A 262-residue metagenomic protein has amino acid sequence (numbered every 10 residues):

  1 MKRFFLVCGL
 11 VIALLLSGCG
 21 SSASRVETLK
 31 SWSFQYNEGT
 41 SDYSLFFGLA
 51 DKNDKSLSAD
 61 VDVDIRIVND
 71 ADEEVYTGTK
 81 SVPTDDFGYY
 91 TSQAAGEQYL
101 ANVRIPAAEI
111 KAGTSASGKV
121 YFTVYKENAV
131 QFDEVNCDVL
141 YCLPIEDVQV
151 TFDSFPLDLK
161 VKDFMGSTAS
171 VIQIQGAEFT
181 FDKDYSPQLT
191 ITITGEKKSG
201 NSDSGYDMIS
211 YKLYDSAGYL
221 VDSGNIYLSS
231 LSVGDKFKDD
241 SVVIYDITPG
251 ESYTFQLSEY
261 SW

Functional and structural regions predicted by a protein language model:
M1-F4: Positively charged n-region of N-terminal signal peptides that target proteins for export
L15-G18: C-terminal motif of bacterial Sec signal peptides marking the signal peptidase cleavage site
S21-D42, Y141-Q188: Transition segment at domain starts
Y36-A50, S58-D60, L100-N102, Y185-T192: Contiguous beta-strand segments within globular domains
N53-D60, K111-G113, K198-Y206: A short beta-turn/strand-edge loop motif at beta-sheet boundaries
V61-V63, S170, G205-I209, E251-Y253: Short beta-strand/loop motifs in extracellular/secreted proteins, especially within beta-sandwich accessory domains
I65-N69, Y211-D215: Conserved aromatic beta-strand anchor motif in extracellular beta-sandwich/beta-rich domains
V75-P144, S216-W262: Short, solvent-exposed, Trp/other aromatic-anchored flexible loops in extracytoplasmic proteins
